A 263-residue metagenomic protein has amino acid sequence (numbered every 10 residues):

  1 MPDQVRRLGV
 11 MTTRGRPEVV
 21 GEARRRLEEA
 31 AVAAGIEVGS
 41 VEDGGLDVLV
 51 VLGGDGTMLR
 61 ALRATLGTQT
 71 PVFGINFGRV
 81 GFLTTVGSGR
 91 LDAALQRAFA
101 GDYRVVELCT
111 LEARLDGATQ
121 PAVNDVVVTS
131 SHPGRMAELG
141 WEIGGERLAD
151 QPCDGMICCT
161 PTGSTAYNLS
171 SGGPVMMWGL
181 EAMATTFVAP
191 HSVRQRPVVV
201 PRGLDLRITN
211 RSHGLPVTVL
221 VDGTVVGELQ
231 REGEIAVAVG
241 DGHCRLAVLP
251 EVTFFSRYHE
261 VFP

Functional and structural regions predicted by a protein language model:
M1-L52, R60, A64, S88-R104 (+1 more regions): ATP/NTP phosphate-donor binding region
T13, V50, N76, V126 (+1 more regions): A residue-level signal for conserved active-site and pocket-lining positions in enzyme catalytic cores
R16, G54-T57, V80, T162-S164: Short glycine-rich anion-binding loops that position phosphate/pyrophosphate groups of nucleotides and phosphorylated
G56-L62, T165-S170: Short glycine/serine/threonine-rich phosphate/pyrophosphate-binding segments that cradle anionic phosphate groups
Q69-F73: Proline-centered loop/turn at the N-terminus of a beta-strand
V80-G155: Catalytic core of DAGKc-family lipid kinases
D116, Q120, V128, P133 (+2 more regions): ATP/nucleoside-binding phosphotransfer catalytic cores, i.e., glycine-rich phosphate-binding loops
D150-R194: Gly/Ser/Thr-rich active-site loops/lids in small-molecule metabolic enzymes that frequently grip phosphoryl groups
